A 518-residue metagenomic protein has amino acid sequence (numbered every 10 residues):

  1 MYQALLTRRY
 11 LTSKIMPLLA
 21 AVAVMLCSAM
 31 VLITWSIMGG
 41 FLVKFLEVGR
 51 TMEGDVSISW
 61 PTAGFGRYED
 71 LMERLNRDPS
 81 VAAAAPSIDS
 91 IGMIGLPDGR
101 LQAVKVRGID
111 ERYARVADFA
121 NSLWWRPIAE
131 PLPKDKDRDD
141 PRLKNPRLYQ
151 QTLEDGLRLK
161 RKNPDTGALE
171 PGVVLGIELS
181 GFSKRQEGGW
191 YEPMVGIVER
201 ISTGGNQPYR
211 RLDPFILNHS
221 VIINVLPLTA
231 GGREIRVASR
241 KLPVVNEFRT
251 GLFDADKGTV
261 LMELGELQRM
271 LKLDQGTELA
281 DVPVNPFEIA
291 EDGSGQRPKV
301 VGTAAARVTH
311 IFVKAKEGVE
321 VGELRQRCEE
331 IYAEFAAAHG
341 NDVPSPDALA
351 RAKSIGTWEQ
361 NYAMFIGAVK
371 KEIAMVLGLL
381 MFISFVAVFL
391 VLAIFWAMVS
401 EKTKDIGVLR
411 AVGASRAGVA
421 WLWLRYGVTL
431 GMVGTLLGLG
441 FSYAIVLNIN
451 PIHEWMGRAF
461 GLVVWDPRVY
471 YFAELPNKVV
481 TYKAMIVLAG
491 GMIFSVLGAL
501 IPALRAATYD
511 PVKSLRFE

Functional and structural regions predicted by a protein language model:
M1-L32, L42, E47, A417: N-terminal Sec/SRP start-transfer signal
Y10-L18, V22, F312, L324 (+2 more regions): Peri-transmembrane interface segments
K14-G39, G367-D405, V428-L437, F441-S442 (+1 more regions): Hydrophobic alpha-helical transmembrane segments of multi-pass inner-membrane transport and secretion
I37-M38, L42-E73, D89: Membrane-interface junction motifs in transport/secretion proteins
R77-V301: A structural signal for hydrophobic secondary-structure junctions, strongest on transmembrane helix-loop-helix units
L437-I486: Short helix-loop junctions at transmembrane helix boundaries
E474-E518: C-terminal membrane-exit region of the final transmembrane helix in multipass inner-membrane proteins
